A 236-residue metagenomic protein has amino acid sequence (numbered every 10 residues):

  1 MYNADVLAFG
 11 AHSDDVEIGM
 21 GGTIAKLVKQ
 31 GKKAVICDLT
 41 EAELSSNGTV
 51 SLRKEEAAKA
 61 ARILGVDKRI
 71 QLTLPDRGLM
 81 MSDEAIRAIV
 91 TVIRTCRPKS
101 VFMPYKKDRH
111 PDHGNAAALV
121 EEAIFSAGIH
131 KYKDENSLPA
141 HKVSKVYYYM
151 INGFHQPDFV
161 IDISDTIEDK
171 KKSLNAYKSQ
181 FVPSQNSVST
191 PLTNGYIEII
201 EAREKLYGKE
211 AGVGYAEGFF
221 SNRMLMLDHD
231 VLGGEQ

Functional and structural regions predicted by a protein language model:
M1-C96, F220, D228-G234: Active-site rim/loop-helix segments in enzyme catalytic domains that contact anionic ligands
Y2-L7, D83-Q236: Metal-dependent de-N-acetylase/amidase catalytic core
